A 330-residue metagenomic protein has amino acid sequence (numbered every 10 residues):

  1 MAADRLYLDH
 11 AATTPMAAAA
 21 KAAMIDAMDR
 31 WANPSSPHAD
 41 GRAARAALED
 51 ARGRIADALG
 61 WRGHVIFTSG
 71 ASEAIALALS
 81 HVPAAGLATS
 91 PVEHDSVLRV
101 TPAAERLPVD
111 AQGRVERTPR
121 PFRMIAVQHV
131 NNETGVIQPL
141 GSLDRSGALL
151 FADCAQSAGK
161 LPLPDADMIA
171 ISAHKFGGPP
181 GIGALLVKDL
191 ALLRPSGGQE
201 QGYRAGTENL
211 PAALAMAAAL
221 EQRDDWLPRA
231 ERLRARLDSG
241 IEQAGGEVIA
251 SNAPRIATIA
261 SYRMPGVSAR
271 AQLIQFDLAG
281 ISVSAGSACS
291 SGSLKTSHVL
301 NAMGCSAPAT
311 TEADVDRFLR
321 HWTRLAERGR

Functional and structural regions predicted by a protein language model:
M1-R330: Pyridoxal 5′-phosphate
